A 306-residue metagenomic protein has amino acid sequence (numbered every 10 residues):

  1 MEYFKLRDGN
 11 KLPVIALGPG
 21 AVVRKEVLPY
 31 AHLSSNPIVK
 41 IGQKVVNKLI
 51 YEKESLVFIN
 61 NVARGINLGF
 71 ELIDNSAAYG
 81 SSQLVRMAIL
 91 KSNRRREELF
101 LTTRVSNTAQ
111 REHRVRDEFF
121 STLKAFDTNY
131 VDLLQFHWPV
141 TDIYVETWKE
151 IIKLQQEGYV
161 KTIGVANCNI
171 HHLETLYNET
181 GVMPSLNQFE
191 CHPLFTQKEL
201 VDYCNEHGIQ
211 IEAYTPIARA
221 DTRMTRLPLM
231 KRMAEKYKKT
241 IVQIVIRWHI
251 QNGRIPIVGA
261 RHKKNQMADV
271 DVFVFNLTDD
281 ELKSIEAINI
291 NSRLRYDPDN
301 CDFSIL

Functional and structural regions predicted by a protein language model:
M1-L99: N-terminal binding-site loop/beta-alpha segment at the start of enzyme catalytic domains that lines or forms
Y3, E26-V27, S81, P139-L306: Beta/alpha (TIM)-barrel catalytic core signal, keyed to glycine-rich beta->alpha loops juxtaposed to Asp/Glu that bind
G18, S76, L134-H137, A166 (+1 more regions): Conserved residues at the C-terminal ends of beta-strands
L49-G65, R111-F126, L173, F195-T196: Short, acidic/polar
F70, T128-V131, V160, P184: A structural motif
I73, V131-L134, I163, N187: Hydrophobic residues within beta-strands of alpha/beta enzymes
R96-Q110, D132-P139, N167: A short, structured active-site edge motif that brings together acidic residues
V115-Q135, L154-E157: CE4/NodB-like, metal-dependent polysaccharide N-deacetylase domain that modifies extracellular/periplasmic N-acetylated
